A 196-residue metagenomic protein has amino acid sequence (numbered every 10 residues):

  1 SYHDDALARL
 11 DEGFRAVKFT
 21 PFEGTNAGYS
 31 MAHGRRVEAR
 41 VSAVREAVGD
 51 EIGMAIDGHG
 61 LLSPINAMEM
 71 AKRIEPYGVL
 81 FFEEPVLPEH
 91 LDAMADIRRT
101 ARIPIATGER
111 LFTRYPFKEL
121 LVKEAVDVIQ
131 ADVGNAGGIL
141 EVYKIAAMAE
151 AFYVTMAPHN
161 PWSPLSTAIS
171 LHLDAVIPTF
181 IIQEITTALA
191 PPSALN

Functional and structural regions predicted by a protein language model:
S1-T100: Metal-dependent enolase-superfamily TIM-barrel catalytic cores that perform enediolate-based chemistry
K72, G78-F81, E89-N196: Shared catalytic-loop signature of beta/alpha-barrel
